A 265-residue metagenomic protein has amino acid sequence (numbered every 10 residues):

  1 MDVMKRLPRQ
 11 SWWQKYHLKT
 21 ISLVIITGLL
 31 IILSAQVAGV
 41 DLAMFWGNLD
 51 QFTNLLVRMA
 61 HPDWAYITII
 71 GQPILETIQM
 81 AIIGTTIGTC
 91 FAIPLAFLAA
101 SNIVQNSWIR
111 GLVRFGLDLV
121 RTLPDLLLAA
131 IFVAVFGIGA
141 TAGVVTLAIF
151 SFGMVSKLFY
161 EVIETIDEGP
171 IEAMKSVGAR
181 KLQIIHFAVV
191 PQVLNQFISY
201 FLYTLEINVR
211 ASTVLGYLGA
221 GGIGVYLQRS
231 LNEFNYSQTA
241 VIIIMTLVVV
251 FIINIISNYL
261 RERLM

Functional and structural regions predicted by a protein language model:
M1-T86, I93, L98: N-terminal, non-cleaved signal-anchor transmembrane helix
K19, A240-M265: C-terminal transmembrane helix and the adjacent membrane-cytosol boundary/short C-terminal tail of inner/organellar
G71-Q79, V113-V120, L202, E206 (+1 more regions): Alpha-helical membrane-interface segments at transmembrane helix boundaries
T85-I93, F97, S101, L126 (+7 more regions): Hydrophobic positions within alpha-helical transmembrane segments of bacterial inner-membrane proteins
L95-A129, L158-E161: Cytoplasmic-entry segments and transmembrane alpha-helices of multi-pass inner-membrane transporters
D118-S151: Generic hydrophobic transmembrane alpha-helix motif, especially the helices
A140-V189, N195-T204, I255: Membrane-cytosol interface at the C-terminal ends of specific transmembrane alpha-helices in multi-pass membrane
V209-T246, M265: Glycine-rich helix-loop "coupling/hinge" segments at transmembrane-helix boundaries in multipass transporters
